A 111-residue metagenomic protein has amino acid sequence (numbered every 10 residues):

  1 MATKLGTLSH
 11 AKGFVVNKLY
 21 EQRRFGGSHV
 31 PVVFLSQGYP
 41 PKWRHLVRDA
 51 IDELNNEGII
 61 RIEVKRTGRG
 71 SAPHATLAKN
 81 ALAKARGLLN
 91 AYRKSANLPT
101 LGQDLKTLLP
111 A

Functional and structural regions predicted by a protein language model:
M1-E21: Short alpha-helical segments that sit at the start of domains
L5-S9, F25-H29, R44: Alpha-helix N-cap/helix-initiation sites
F25-Y39: Short acidic, hydrophobic short linear motifs in intrinsically disordered regions
P40-E57: Short amphipathic alpha-helical interaction segments
N55-R66: A short, conserved structural fragment
T67-L77: Minor-groove-contacting beta-hairpin "wing" of winged helix-turn-helix DNA-binding domains
A78-P110: Short, amphipathic alpha-helical interaction segments positioned at domain boundaries
